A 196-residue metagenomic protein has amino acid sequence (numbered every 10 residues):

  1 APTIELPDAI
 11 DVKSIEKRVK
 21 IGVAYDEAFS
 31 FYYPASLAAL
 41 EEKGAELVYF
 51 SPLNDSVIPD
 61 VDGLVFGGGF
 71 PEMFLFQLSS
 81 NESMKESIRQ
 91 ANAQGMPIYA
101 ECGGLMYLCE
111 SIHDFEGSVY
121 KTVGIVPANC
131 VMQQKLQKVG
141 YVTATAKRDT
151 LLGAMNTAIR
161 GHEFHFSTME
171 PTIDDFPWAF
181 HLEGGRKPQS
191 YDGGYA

Functional and structural regions predicted by a protein language model:
A1, S14, I58, G69-M73: Hydrophobic N-terminal alpha-helices or hydrophobic patches in metabolic proteins across all domains of life
A1-K20, M132-A196: Amide-donor transfer/coupling interface in amidating biosynthetic enzymes
A1-P52: C-terminal accessory "lid"/substrate-recognition subdomains
G22-E27, G69-L75: Glycine-rich phosphate/diphosphate-binding loops and the adjacent beta-loop-alpha structural elements that coordinate
F31, A35-A38, E42, S83 (+4 more regions): Conserved active-site and cofactor/substrate-binding residues in soluble primary-metabolism enzymes
Y32-A38, V48-F70, I88-Q90: Redox- and metal-dependent alpha/beta enzyme cores, enriched for Fe-S-associated oxidoreductases and cofactor-handling
L47, P71-L151: Cysteine-nucleophile active-site neighborhood
